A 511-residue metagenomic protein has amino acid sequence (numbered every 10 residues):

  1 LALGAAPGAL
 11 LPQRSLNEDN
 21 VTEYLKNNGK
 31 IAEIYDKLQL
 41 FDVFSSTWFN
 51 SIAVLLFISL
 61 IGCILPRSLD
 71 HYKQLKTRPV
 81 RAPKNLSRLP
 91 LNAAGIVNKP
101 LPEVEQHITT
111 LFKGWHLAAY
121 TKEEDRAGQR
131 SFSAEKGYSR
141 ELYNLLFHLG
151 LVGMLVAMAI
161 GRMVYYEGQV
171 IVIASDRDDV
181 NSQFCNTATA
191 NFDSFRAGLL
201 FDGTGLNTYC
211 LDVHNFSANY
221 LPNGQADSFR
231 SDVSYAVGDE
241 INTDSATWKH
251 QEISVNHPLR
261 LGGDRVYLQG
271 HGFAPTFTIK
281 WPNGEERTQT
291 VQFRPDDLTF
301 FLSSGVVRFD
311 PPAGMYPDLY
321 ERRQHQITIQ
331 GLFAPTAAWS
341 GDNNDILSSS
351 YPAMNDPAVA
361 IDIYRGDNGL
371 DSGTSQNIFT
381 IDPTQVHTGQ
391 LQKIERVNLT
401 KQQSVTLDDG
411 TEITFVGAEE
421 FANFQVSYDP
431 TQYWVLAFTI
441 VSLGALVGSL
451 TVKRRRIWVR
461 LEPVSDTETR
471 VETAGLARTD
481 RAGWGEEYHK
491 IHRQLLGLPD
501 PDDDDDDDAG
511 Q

Functional and structural regions predicted by a protein language model:
L1-Q511: Solvent-exposed, non-transmembrane regions of integral membrane proteins
